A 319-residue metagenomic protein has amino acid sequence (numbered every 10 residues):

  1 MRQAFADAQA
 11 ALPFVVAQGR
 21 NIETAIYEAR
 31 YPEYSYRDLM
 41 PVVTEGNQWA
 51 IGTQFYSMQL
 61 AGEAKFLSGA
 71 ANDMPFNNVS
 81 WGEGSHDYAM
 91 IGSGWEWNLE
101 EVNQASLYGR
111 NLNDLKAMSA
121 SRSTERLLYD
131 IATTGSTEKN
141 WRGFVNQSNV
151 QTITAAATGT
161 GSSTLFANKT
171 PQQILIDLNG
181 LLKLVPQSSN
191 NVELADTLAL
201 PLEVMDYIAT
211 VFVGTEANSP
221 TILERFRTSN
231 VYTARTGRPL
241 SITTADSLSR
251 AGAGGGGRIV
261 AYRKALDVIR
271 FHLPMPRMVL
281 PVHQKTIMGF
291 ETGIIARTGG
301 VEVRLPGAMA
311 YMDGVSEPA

Functional and structural regions predicted by a protein language model:
M1-L39, G46-N47, T210-A319: Sequence/fold signature of self-assembling virion shell proteins
V15-S93: Assembly/oligomerization interface modules of large self-assembling protein complexes
V43-Q48, Y56-A61, N191-L194, A199-V213 (+1 more regions): Short, flexible beta-strand-to-coil junctions
S93-W95, T292: Oligomerization/assembly interface segments of phage tail-like spikes and tubes
E96-I176: Alpha-helical scaffold segments that mediate packing/assembly in large oligomeric complexes
N98-E100, L200-E203, L305: Helix N-cap / beta->alpha transition motif
T124, L128-I131, L178-S189, F226-N230: Hydrophobic, Leu/Ile/Phe/Ala-enriched alpha-helical segments that form helix-helix packing faces
V145-T221: Extended, solvent-exposed, turn-rich assembly/linker loops in the middle of proteins
